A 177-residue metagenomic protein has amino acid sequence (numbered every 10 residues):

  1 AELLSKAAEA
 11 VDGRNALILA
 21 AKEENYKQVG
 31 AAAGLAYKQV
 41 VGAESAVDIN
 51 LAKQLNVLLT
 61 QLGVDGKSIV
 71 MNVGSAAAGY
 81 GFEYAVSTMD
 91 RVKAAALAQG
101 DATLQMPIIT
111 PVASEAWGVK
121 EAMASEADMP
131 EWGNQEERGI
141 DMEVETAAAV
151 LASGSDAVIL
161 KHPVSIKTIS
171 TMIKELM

Functional and structural regions predicted by a protein language model:
A1-D12: N-terminal active-site wall of soluble small-molecule enzyme domains
V11, A96, I173: Active-site catalytic pocket residues across diverse enzymes, especially alpha/beta-hydrolases
G13-R14, D65: Short, well-ordered coil loops that connect the C-terminus of an alpha-helix to the N-terminus of a beta-strand
R14-A20, V40-A43: Short hydrophobic/aromatic-enriched beta-strand-loop microsegments
E24-S165, I169: Catalytic alpha/beta core domains of metabolic enzymes, predominantly
I169, I173-M177: Short acidic, glycine/proline-enriched helix-loop-strand junctions
